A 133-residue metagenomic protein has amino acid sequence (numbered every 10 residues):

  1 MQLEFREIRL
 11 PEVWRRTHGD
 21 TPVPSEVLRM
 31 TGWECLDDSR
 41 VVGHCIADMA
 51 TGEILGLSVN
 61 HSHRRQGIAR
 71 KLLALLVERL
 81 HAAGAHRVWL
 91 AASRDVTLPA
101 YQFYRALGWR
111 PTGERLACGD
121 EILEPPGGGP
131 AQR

Functional and structural regions predicted by a protein language model:
L3-G56, N60-S62, L73-A74, R79: Acetyl-CoA-dependent GNAT
N60-Q66, V96: Active-site acidic-Proline motif in GNAT/NAT acetyltransferases
R70, D95-G113: Conserved active-site alpha-helix within GNAT-family acetyltransferase domains
L80-S93: Conserved GNAT acetyl-CoA-binding A-motif
L90-A100, A117-D120: Conserved beta-strand-loop-alpha-helix junction that forms the acyl-donor binding cleft
E114-R133: Active-site/acyl-donor-binding loops of N-acyltransferases
